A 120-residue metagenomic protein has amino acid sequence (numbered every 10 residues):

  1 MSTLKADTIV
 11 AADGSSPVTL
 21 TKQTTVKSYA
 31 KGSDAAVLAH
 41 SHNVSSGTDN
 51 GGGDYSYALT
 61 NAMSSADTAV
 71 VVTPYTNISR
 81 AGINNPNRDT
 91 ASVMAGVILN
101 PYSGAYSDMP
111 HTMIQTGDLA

Functional and structural regions predicted by a protein language model:
M1-H40: Intrinsic low-complexity, repeat-rich intrinsically disordered segments enriched in small/flexible residues
V26-A120: Extracellular attachment/recognition segments
